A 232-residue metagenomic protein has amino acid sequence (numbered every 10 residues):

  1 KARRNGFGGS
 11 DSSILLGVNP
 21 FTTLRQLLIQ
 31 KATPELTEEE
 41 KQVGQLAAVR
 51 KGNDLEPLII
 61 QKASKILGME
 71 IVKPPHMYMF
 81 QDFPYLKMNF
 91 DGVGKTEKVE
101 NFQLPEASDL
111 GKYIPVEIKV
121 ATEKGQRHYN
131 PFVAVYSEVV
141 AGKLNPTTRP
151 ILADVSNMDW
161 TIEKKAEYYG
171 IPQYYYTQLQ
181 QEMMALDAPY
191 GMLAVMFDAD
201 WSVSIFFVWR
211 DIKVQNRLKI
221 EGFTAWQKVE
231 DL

Functional and structural regions predicted by a protein language model:
K1-D54, L58, N145: Charged, glycine-rich intrinsically disordered N-terminal tails and low-complexity linkers that flank
I14-L15, T23-Q26, Q42, Q103 (+3 more regions): Acidic/proline-rich low-complexity IDRs
L36, E40, W226-L232: Residue-level signal for secondary-structure boundary elements
K65-F90, G94-E230: Nucleic-acid nuclease catalytic cores
